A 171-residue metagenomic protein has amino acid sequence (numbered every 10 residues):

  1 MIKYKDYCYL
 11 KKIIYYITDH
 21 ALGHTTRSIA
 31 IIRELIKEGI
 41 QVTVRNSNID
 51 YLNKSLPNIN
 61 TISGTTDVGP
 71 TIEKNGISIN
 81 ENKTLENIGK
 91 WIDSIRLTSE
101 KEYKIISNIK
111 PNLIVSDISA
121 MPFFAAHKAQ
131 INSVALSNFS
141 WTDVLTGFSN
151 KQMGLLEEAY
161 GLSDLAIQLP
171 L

Functional and structural regions predicted by a protein language model:
L10-A21: Nucleotide-activated donor-dependent transferases that construct or modify glycoconjugates
K12, N112-L113, L165: Structural motif
D19, K37-E38, V42-D93: Conserved nucleotide-sugar phosphate-binding/catalytic loop shared by glycosyltransferases and other
H24-L35: Short amphipathic alpha-helix
R45-Y51, I118-M121, L169-L171: Short, polar loop motifs at secondary-structure junctions
E102-I118: Short N-terminal targeting/anchoring amphipathic segment
I114-A129: An aromatic- and histidine-rich active-site surface loop
N132-L171: Active-site-proximal region of nucleotide-activated glycan assembly enzymes, centered on histidine/acidic-rich loops
